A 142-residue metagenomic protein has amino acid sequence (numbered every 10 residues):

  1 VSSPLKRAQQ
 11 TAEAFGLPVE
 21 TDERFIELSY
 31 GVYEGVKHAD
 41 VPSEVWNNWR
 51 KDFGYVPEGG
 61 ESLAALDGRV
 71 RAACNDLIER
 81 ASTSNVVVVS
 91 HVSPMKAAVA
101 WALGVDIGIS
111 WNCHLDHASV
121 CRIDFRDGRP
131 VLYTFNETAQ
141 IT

Functional and structural regions predicted by a protein language model:
V1, L5, L63, D67-R71 (+1 more regions): Amphipathic, non-transmembrane alpha-helical scaffold segments
V1-P4, N85-V89: Short glycine-rich phosphate-binding loop at a beta-alpha junction
V1-W46: Phosphate-coordination/substrate-recognition cap region in phosphate-metabolizing enzymes
L5-Q9, V92-S93, H117: Alpha-helix N-cap/helix-start capping motif
L17, L28-D40, E79-S84, W101-T142: Acidic, low-complexity terminal tails and accessory targeting/binding regions of phosphate-metabolizing enzymes
V45-A65: Short glycine/proline- and acidic residue-enriched helix-loop micro-motifs that form flexible lids or anion-recognition
D67, R71-E79, V99: Generic structural signal for well-ordered alpha-helical scaffold segments
V87-A98: A short beta-strand-loop-alpha-helix capping motif that often carries His-Thr
